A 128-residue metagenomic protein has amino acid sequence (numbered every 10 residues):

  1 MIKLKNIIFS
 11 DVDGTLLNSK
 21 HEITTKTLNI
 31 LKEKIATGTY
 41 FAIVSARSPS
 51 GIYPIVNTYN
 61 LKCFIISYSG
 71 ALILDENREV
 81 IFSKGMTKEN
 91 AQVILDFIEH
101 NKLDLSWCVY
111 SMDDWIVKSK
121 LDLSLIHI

Functional and structural regions predicted by a protein language model:
I2-K3, V12, P49: N-terminal subdomain of lithium-sensitive/metallo-dependent phosphomonoesterases centered on the IMPase/IPPase/PAP
I2-K5, S67: Short, small/polar residue-rich loop motifs at catalytic or cofactor-binding pockets
L4-N6, L61-K62: Short loop/turn microsegments at loop-to-beta-strand junctions
N6-S19: Asp-based phosphoryl-transfer active-site loop
T25-L123: Active-site phosphate-binding/coordination module
I126-I128: Conserved small/polar residues in nucleotide/adenosyl-binding loops
